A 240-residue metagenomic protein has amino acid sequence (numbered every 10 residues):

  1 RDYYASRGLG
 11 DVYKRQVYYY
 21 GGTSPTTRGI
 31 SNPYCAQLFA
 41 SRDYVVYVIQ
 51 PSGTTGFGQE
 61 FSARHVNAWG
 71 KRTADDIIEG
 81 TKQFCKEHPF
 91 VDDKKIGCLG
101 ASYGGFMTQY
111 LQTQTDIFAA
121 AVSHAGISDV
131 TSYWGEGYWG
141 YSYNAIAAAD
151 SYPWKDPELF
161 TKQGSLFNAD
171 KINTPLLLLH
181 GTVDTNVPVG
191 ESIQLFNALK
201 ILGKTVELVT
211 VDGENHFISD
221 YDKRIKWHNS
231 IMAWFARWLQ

Functional and structural regions predicted by a protein language model:
D2-Y13: Single conserved hydrophobic/aromatic residue that forms the stacking wall/gate of nucleotide- or nucleobase-binding
D11, A40, D170-I172: Extracellular/periplasmic catalytic domains that process cell-envelope and extracellular macromolecules
D11, T26, I30-N32, N215: Bimodal feature
D11-G21: Short beta-strand element of the alpha/beta-hydrolase
Y18, N32, V48-Q240: Active-site-proximal cap/loop segments of hydrolase catalytic domains
T23-P25, V46: Serine-hydrolase catalytic-loop signature spanning alpha/beta hydrolases and amidase-signature enzymes
P25-T26, T185: Short beta-strands and strand-coil junctions in structured, solvent-facing domains, enriched
I30-I49: Short amphipathic alpha-helix adjacent to the substrate-entry channel of hydrolases
